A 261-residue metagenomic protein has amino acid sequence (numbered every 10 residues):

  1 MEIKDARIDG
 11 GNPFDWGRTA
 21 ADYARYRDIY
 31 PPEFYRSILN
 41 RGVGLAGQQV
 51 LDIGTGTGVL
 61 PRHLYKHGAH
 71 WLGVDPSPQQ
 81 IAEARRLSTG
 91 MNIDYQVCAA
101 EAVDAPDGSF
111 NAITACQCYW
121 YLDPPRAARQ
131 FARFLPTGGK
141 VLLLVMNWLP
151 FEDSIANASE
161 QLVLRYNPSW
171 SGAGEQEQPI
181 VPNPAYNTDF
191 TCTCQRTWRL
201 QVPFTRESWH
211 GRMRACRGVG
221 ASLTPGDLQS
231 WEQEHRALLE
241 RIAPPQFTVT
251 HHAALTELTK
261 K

Functional and structural regions predicted by a protein language model:
M1-L45: Conserved class I S-adenosyl-L-methionine
V43-Q49, P106: Short helix-loop-beta connector
L51, T57-A102: Class I SAM-dependent methyltransferase SAM/SAH-binding core
V103-A112: A short acidic, Gly/Pro-enriched loop at the edge of an enzyme's catalytic core that lines a small-molecule cofactor
A115-C116, P124: A short beta-strand submotif of the Rossmann-like class I SAM-dependent methyltransferase core that lines
L122-F131: A short, conserved alpha-helix within the catalytic core of class I
A132, P136-V202: Conserved catalytic/acceptor-binding region of the Class I
I180-K261: Conserved Class I S-adenosyl-L-methionine
